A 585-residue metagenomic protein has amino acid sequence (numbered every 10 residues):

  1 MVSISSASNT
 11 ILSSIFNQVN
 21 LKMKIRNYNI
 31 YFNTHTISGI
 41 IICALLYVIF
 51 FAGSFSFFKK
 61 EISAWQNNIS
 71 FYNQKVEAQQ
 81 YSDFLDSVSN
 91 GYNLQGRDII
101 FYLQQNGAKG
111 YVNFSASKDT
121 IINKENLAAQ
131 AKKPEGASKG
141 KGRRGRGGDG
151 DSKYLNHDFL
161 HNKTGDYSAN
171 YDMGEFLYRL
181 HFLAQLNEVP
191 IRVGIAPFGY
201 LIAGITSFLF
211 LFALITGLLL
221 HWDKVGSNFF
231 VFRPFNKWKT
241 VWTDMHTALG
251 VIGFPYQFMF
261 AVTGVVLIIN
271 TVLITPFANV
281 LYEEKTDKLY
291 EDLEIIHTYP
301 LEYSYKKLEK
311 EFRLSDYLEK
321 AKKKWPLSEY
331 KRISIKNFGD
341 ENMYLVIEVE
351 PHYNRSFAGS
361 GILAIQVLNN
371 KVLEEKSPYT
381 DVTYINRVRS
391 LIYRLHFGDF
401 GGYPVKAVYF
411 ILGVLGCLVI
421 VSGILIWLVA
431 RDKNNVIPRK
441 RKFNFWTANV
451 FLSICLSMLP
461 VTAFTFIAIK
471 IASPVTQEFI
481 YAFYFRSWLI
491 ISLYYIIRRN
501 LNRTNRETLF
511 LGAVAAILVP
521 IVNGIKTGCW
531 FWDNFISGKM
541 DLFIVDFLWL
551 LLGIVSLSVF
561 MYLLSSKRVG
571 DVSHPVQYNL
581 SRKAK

Functional and structural regions predicted by a protein language model:
V19-A64, I195-K285: Internal alpha-helical transmembrane segments
I25, L46-F51, F55-L186: Juxtamembrane extramembrane loops of integral membrane proteins
K60-Q105, K288-L345, N354-S356, L373-S377: Membrane-proximal low-complexity regions enriched in glycine and acidic/polar residues
G145-E188, N354-Y393, L418-L425: Extended, hydrophilic extramembrane loops/domains of integral membrane proteins
L201-L220, P404-L428, R486-W488: Selective detector of the "anchor" transmembrane alpha-helix that sits immediately C-terminal
T216-T240, L373-L395, D432: Hydrophobic transmembrane alpha-helix segments characteristic of membrane transport and insertion machinery
V421-L511: C-terminal structural cap/anchor segments
S492-K585: Generic detector of multi-pass transmembrane helix bundles and their immediately adjacent loops in polytopic membrane
